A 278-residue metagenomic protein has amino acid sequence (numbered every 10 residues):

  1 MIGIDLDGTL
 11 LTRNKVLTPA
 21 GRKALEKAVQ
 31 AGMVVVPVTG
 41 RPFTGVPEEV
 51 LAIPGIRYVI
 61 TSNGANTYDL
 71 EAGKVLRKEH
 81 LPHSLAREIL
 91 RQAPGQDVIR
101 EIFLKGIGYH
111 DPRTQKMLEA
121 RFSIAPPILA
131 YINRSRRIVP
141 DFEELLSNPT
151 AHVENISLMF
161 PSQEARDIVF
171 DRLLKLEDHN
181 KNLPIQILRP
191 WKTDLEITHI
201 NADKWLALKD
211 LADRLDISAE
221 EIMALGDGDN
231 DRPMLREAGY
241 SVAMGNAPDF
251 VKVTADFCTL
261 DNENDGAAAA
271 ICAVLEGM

Functional and structural regions predicted by a protein language model:
M1, L17-T18, N180, L195-M278: Mg2+-dependent phosphoryl-transfer enzymes with acidic/Ser/Thr/Gly-rich catalytic loops
M1-N14, I89: Asp-based phosphoryl-transfer active-site loop
V16-A125: Active-site phosphate-binding/coordination module
G32, D97, K181-P184, G239: Residue-level detector of structured alpha->beta connecting loops
G32-V36, G55-R57, N155, E220-E221 (+1 more regions): Short active-site oxyanion
F43-P47, R166, W205, D231-R232: Short, well-ordered alpha-helical microsegments
F103-L225: Conserved acidic, metal-coordinating active-site core of Asp-based, Mg2+-dependent phosphoryl-transfer enzymes
